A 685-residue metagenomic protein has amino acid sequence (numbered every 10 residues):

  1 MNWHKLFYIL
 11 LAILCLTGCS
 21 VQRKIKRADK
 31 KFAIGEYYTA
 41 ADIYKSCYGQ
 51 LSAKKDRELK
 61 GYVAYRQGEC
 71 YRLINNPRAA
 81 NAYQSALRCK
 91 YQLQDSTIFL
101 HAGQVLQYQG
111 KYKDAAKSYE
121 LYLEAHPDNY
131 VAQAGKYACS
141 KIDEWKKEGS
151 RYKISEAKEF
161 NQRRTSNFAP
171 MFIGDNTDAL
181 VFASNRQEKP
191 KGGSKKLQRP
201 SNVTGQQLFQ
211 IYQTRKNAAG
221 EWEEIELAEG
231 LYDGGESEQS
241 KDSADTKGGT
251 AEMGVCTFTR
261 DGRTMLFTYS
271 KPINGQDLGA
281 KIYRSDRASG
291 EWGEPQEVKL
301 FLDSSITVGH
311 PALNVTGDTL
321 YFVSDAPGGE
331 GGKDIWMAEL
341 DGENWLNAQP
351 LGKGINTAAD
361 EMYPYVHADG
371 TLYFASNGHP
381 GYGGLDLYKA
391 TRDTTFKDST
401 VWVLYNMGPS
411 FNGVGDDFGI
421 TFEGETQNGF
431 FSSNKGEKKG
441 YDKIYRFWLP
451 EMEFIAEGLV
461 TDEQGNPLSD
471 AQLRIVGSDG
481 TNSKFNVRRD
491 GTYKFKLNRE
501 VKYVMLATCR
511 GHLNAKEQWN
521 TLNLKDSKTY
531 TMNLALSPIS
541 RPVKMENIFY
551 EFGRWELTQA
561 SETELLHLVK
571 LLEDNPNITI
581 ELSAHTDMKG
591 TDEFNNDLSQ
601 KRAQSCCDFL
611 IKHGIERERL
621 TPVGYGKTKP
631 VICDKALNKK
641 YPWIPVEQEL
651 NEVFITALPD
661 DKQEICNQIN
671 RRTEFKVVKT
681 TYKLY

Functional and structural regions predicted by a protein language model:
I34, K90-Y91, H101, Y108 (+4 more regions): Short, conserved micro-motifs composed of acidic
A40, A79-A80, A115: Single-residue signature of alpha-solenoid repeat helices
Y48-K60, L87-D95: Flexible helix-coil transition and linker loops at the boundaries of alpha-helical arrays
S376, P380-G383, H585-Y685: Periplasmic OmpA-like peptidoglycan-binding domain that tethers envelope proteins to the cell wall
M452-T579, E618, K640-W643, E649-N651 (+2 more regions): Periplasmic peptidoglycan-binding/tethering modules of Gram-negative envelope proteins
